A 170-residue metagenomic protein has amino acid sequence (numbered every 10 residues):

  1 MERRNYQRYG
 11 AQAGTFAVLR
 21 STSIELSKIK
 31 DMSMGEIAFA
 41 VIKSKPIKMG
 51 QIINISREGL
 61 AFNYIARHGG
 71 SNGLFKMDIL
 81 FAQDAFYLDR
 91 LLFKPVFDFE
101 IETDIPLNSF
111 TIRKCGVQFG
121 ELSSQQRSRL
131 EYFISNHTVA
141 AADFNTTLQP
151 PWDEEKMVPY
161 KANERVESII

Functional and structural regions predicted by a protein language model:
M1-I170: Structured alpha-helical
